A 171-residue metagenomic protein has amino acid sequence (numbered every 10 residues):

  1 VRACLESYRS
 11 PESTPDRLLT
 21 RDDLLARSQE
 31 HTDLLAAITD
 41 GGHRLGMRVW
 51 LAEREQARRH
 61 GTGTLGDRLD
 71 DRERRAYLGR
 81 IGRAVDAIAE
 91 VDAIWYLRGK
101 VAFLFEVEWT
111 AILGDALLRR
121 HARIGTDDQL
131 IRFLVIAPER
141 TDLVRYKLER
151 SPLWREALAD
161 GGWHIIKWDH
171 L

Functional and structural regions predicted by a protein language model:
E6, S10-R54, R83: Nuclease catalytic cores
L24, W50-K100: Active-site metal-binding core of divalent-cation-utilizing nuclease and nuclease-like domains
I38, A93-W95, F103-W109: Conserved catalytic cores of phosphodiester-cleaving nucleases, focusing on short active-site segments
G63, E139-L171: Domain-level recognition of nuclease-like catalytic cores that cleave nucleotide substrates
A84-I88, A102-H121, V144: Active-site-adjacent loop/helix micro-motif of nuclease/hydrolase catalytic cores
A102-F103, D128-A137, W163: Hydrophobic beta-strand segments of well-ordered beta-sheets in folded domains
V107-W109, I136-E139: Structural motif
I112-L134, K147-S151: Short, charged, amphipathic alpha-helix that recurs within catalytic cores of restriction-modification and other
